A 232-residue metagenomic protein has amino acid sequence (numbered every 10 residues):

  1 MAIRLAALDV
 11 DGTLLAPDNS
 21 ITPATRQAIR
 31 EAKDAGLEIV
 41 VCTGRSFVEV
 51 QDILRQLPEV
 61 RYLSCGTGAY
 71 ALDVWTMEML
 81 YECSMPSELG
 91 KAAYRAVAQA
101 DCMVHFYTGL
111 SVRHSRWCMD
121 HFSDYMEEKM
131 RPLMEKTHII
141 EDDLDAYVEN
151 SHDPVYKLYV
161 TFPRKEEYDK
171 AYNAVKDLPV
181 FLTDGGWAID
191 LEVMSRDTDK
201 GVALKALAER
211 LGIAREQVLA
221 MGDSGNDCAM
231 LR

Functional and structural regions predicted by a protein language model:
M1, R45-L54, L158-R164: N-terminal-biased segments
M1-L8, Q27, D34: Non-catalytic pre-domain segments flanking phosphatase-related domains
R4-D18, A93, L231: Asp-based phosphoryl-transfer active-site loop
L5, Y62, L219: Hydrophobic "anchor" residues on beta-strands that sit immediately upstream of conserved functional sites
N19-G36, E82-L89, E141-D143, S195-E209 (+1 more regions): Short, acidic loop-to-helix structural element flanking the phosphoryl-transfer center in phosphate-processing enzymes
P23-E128: Active-site phosphate-binding/coordination module
G36-V40, E59-R61, Y156-K157, E216-Q217 (+1 more regions): Short active-site oxyanion
A96, A100-M103, Y107-M230: Conserved acidic, metal-coordinating active-site core of Asp-based, Mg2+-dependent phosphoryl-transfer enzymes
